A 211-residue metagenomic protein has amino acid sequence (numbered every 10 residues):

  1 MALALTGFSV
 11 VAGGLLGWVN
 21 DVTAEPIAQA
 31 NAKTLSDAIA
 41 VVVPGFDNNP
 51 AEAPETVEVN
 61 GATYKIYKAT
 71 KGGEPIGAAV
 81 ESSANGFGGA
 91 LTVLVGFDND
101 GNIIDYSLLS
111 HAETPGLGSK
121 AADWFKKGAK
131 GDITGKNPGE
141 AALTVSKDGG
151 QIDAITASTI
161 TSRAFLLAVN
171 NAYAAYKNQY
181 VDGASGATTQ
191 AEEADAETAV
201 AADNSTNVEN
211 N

Functional and structural regions predicted by a protein language model:
M1-N211: Flexible, solvent-exposed loop/hinge segments and secondary-structure transition points
